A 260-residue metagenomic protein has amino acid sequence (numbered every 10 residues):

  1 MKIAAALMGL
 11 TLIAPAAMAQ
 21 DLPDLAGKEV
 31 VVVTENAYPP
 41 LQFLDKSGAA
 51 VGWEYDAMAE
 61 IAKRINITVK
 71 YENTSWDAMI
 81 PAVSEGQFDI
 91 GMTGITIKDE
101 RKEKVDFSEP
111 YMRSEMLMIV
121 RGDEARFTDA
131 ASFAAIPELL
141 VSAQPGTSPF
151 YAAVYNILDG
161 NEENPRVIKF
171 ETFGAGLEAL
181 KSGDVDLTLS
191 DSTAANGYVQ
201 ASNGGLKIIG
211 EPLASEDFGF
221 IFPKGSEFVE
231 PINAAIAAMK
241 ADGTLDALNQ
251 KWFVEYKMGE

Functional and structural regions predicted by a protein language model:
Q20, G146-V167, K207-I208, A237-E260: Ligand-binding clefts/hinges and TM-proximal coupling segments of bilobed small-molecule sensing domains
Q20-G94, E103, D242, K251: Extracytoplasmic small-molecule ligand-binding "clamshell" domains of the periplasmic binding protein/Venus flytrap
V30-V31, I67-T68, S84-T93, E138-L140 (+3 more regions): Alpha-to-beta junction loops
N36, R113-L117, S192, N196 (+2 more regions): Periplasmic-binding protein-like
L44, M58-I65, A130, S148-K169 (+1 more regions): Ligand-binding cleft/hinge of the Venus flytrap
Y55, K70-P81, T128, V167-E178 (+1 more regions): Short helix-initiation/N-cap motifs at beta->coil->alpha
D77-P81, T93-E103, A152-N156, K181 (+1 more regions): A ligand-binding cleft/hinge motif common to bilobed small-molecule-binding domains
G122-L140: Flexible hinge/capping segments at coil-to-helix
